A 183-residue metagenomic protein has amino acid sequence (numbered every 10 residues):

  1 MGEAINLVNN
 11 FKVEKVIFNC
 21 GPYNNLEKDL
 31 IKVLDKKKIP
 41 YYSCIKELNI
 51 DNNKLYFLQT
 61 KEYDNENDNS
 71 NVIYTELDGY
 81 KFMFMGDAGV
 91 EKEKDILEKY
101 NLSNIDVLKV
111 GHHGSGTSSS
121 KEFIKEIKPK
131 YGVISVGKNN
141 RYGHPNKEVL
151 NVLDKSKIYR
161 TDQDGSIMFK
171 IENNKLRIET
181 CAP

Functional and structural regions predicted by a protein language model:
M1-P183: Non-globular, low-confidence helical/coil segments that flank catalytic cores
